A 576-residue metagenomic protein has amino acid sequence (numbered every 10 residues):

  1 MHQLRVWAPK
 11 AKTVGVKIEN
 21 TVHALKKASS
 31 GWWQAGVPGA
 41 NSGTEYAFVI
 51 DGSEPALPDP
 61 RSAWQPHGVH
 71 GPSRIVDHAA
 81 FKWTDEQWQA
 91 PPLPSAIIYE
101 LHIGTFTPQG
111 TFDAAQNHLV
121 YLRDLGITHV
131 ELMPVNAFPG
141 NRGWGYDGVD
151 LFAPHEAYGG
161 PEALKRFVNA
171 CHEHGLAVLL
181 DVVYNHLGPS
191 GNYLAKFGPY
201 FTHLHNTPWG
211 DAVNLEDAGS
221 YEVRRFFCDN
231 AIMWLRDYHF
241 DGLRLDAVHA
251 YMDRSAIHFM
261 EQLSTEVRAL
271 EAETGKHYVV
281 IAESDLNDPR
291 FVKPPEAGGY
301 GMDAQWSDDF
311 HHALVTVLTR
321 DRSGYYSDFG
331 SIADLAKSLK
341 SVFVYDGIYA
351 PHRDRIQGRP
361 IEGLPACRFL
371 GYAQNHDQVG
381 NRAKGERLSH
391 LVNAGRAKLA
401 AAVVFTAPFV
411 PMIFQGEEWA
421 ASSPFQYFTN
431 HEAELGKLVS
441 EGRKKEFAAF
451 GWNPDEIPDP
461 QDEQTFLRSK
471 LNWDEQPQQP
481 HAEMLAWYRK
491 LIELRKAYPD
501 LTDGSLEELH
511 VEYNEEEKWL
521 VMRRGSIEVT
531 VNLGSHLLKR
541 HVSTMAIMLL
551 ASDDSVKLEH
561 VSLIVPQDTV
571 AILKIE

Functional and structural regions predicted by a protein language model:
M1-Q3, A24-E100, T105-G110, Y121 (+1 more regions): The feature marks proteins involved in alpha-glucan
V6, S526-L533: Short, well-ordered beta-strand segments enriched in hydrophobic/aromatic residues
W7-T13, G534-H536, S543-T544: Short proline/glycine-enriched turn/loop motifs at strand-loop junctions of beta-rich domains
A8, S42-T44, E559-E576: C-terminal beta-strand-rich structural cap/linker in extracellular carbohydrate-active enzymes
I50-E86, H174, N192-P208, Y325-D354 (+2 more regions): Core domains of carbohydrate- and sulfate-ester-processing enzymes
P66, E86-L93, H102-E273, V279 (+1 more regions): Substrate-binding/active-site clefts of carbohydrate-active enzymes
S264-W452: Conserved alpha/beta catalytic core and glycan-binding cleft of carbohydrate-active enzymes
S341-G358, I413-F414, W419-F428, N453-I527: Glycan-recognition and catalytic regions of carbohydrate-active enzymes
